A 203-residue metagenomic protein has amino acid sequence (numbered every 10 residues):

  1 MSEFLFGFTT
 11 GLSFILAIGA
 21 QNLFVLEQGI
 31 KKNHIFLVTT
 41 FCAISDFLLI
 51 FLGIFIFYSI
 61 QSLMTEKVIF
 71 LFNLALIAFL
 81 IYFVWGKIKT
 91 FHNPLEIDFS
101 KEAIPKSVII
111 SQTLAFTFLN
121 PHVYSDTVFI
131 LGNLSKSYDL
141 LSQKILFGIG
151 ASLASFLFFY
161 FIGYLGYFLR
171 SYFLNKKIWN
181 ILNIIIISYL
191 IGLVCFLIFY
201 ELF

Functional and structural regions predicted by a protein language model:
M1, K106-F129: Selected transmembrane alpha-helices and immediately adjacent juxtamembrane segments of polytopic inner-membrane
S2-F70, V128-L146: Juxtamembrane transmembrane-helix termini in multi-pass membrane transport proteins
E3, M64-L95, S155-Y160, S171-F203: Selective transmembrane alpha-helices of multi-pass membrane proteins
F8, L12, L16, W85 (+2 more regions): Hydrophobic/aromatic residues within the transmembrane alpha-helices of Major Facilitator Superfamily
N33-I109, L165-Y172: Membrane helix-loop-helix hairpins that form the core translocation module of multi-pass transporters
L52-I54, F116-Y124, Y189-F203: Hydrophobic alpha-helical transmembrane segments in multi-pass integral membrane proteins
G148-L165: Hydrophobic alpha-helical transmembrane segments of multi-pass membrane transport proteins, especially secondary
